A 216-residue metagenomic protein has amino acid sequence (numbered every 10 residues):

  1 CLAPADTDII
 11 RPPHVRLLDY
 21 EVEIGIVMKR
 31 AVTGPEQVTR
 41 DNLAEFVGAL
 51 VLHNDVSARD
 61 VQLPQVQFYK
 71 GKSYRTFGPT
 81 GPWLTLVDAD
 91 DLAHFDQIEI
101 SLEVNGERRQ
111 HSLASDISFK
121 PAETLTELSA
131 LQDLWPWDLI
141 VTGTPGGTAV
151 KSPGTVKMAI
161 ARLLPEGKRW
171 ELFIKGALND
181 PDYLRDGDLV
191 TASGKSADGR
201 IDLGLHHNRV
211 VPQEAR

Functional and structural regions predicted by a protein language model:
C1-Q110, S118-A122, V150, D188-T191 (+2 more regions): Active-site microenvironments in enzyme catalytic cores
R75-P82, S115-D116, G146-R216: Charged, cofactor-coupling segments
F95-A114, L139-V141, P145-L163: Short beta-strand/loop turn elements enriched in aromatics
S115, K120-T124, L128-W135: Hydrophobic alpha-helical bundle architecture
P136-W137, G187: Loop/turn positions that initiate beta-strands
